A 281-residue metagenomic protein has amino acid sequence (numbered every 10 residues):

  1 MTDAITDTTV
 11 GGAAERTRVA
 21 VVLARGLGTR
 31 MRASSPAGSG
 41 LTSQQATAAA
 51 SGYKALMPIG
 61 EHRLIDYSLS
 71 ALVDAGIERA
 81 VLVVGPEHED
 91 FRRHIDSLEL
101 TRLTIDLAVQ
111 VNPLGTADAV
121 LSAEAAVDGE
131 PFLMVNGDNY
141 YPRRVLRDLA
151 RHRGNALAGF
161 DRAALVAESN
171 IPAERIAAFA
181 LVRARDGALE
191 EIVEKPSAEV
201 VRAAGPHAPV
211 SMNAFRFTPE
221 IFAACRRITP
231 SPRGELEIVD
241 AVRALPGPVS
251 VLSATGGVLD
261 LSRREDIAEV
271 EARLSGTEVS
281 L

Functional and structural regions predicted by a protein language model:
T2-M134: Conserved N-terminal catalytic core of the sugar/cofactor nucleotidyltransferase
D3-R16, A20, I192-L281: Conserved alpha/beta core of the MobA/IspD/sugar-nucleotide pyrophosphorylase nucleotidyltransferase superfamily
G26, P86, A163, P219-E220 (+1 more regions): Alpha-helix/helix-capping structural signal
A55, T104-D106, A188-E191, P248-S250: Conserved beta-strand segments of alpha/beta enzyme cores
D90-R93, R144, A241, E269: Phosphate- and divalent-cation-binding pockets in alpha/beta enzyme and binding domains that engage nucleotide-derived
V120-A126, N170-A177, E265-V270: Short, surface-exposed amphipathic charged segments that create phosphate/polyanion-binding patches used for binding
G137-Y140: The conserved acidic donor/metal-binding loop of glycosyltransferases
P142-A224, I228: Conserved core of the sugar-phosphate nucleotidyltransferase
